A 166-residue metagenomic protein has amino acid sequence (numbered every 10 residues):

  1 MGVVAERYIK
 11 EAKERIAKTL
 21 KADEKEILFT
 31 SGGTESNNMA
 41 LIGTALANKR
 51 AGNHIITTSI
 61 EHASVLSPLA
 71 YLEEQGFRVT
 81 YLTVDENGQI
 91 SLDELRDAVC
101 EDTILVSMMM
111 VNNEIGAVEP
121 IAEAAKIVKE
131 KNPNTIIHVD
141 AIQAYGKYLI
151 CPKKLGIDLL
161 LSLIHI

Functional and structural regions predicted by a protein language model:
M1-I164: Pyridoxal 5′-phosphate
